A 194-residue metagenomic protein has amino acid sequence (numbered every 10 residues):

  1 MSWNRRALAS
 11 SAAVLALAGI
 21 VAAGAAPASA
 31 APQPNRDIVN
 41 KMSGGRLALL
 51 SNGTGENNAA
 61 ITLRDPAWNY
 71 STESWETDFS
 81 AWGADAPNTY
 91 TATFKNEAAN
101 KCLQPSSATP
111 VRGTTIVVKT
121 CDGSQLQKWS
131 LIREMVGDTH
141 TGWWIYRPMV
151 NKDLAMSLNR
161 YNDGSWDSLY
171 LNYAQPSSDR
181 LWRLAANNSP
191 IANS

Functional and structural regions predicted by a protein language model:
M1-A30: Secretory targeting and sorting signals
M1-S2, P32, A60, P176-D179: General helical secondary-structure elements
A7, V14-A16, A48, T62 (+2 more regions): Acidic/proline-rich low-complexity IDRs
L17-A18, A23-G24, K41, N52 (+4 more regions): Compositionally biased, intrinsically disordered low-complexity segments
A30-N57, E76-P110, K128-D163, L181-S194: Extracellular glycan-recognition/adhesion modules and their associated mucin-like linkers
E56-N69, P110-Q125, D163-S177: Short, tandemly repeated low-complexity microdomains enriched for cysteine and small residues
